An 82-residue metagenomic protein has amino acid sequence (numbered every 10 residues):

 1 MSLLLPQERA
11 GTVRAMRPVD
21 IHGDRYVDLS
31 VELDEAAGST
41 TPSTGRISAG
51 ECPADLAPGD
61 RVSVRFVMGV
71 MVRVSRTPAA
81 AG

Functional and structural regions predicted by a protein language model:
M1-R17, A79-A80: Short boundary/loop segments of OB/S1/cold-shock single-stranded nucleic-acid-binding domains
M16, E32, G50-E51: A structural micro-motif recognizing beta-strand termini and the immediately following turn/loop segments
V19-E32: Short aromatic-glycine-enriched beta-strand elements
V31-S39: Short, flexible N-terminal segments of the mature chain
G38-L56: Beta-strand/loop nucleic-acid-binding surfaces
G59-R61: Loop/turn positions that initiate beta-strands
V67-A80: Short, Lys/Arg- and Gly-enriched loop/turn segments at beta-strand edges
